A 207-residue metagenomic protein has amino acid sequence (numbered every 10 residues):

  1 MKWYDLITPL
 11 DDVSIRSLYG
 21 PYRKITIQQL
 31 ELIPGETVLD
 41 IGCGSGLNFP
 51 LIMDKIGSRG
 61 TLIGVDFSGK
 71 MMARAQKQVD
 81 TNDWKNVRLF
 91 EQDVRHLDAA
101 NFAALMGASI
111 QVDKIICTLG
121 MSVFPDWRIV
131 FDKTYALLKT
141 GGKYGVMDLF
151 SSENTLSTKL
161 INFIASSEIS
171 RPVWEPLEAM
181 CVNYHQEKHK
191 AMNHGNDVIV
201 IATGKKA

Functional and structural regions predicted by a protein language model:
M1-E31, L47-L51, R74, E153 (+1 more regions): Conserved class I S-adenosyl-L-methionine
L39-I41, S45-L97: Class I SAM-dependent methyltransferase SAM/SAH-binding core
A99-I115: A short acidic, Gly/Pro-enriched loop at the edge of an enzyme's catalytic core that lines a small-molecule cofactor
D113-D126: A short SAM/SAH-binding and catalytic strip from SAM-dependent methyltransferases
R128-T140: A short glycine-rich, Lys/Arg-flanked "PGG" loop and its adjoining helix->strand segment in the class I
G141-L149: Conserved beta-strand signature within the Rossmann-like core of class I S-adenosyl-L-methionine
S166-C181: Short alpha-helix
C181-V182, K188-A207: Core SAM-dependent methyltransferase catalytic element
